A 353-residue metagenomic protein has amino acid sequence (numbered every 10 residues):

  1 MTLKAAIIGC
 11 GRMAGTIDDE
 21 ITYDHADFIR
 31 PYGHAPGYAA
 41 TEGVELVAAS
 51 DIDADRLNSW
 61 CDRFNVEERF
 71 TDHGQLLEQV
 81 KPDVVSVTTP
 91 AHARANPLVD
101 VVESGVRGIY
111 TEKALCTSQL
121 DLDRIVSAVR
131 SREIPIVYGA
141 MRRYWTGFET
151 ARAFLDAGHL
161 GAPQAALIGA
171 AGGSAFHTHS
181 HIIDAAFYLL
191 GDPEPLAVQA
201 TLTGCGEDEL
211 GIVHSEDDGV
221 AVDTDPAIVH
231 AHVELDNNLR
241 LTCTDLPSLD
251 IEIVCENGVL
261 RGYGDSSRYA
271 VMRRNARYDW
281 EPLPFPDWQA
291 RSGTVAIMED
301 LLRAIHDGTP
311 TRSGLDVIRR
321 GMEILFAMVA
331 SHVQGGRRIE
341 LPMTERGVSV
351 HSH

Functional and structural regions predicted by a protein language model:
M1-F64: N-terminal Rossmann-like dinucleotide-binding module
M1-L3, I7-I8, V44, V84-S86 (+2 more regions): C-terminal helix-rich "cap/oligomerization" subdomain common to oxidoreductases
V66, K81-P82, V106, P195: Proline-aspartate-enriched helix->loop->beta-strand connector
V66-H73: Conserved SAM-binding strand-loop segment of SAM-dependent methyltransferases
D83-V84, P90-A91, A95-R143: Beta-strand-loop-alpha-helix segment that lines the small-molecule cofactor/substrate pocket of alpha/beta enzymes
T146-A165: Rossmann-like NAD(P)H-binding beta-loop-alpha module
A162-S248, D316, V348: Rossmann-like dinucleotide-binding domain that binds NAD(P)(H)
V222-D225, H232-A296, G314, M328 (+2 more regions): NAD(P)-dinucleotide binding in Rossmann-like oxidoreductases
